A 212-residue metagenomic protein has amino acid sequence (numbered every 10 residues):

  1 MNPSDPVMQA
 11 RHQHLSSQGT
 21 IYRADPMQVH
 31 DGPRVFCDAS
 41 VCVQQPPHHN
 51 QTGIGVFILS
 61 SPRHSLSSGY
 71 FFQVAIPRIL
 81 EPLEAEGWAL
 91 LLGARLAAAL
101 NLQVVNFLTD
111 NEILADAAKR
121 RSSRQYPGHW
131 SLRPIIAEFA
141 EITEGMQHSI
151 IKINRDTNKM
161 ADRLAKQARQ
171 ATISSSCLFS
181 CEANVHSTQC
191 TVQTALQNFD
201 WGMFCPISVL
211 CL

Functional and structural regions predicted by a protein language model:
M1-P33, N50, P62-S65, I207-L212: Charged boundary/loop elements
H12-Q13, G19, L91, T143 (+1 more regions): Short leucine-rich amphipathic alpha-helices used at interfaces
Y22-W88, L92-Q103: RNase H-like nuclease fold core
S67-G69, A117, K152, R163 (+1 more regions): Intrinsically disordered, low-complexity regions enriched in proline, serine, glycine and charged residues
L91-L164: RNase H catalytic domain
E141, Q147-H148, N154-N158, A168-L212: Flexible, low-complexity interdomain linkers flanking nucleic-acid-processing modules
